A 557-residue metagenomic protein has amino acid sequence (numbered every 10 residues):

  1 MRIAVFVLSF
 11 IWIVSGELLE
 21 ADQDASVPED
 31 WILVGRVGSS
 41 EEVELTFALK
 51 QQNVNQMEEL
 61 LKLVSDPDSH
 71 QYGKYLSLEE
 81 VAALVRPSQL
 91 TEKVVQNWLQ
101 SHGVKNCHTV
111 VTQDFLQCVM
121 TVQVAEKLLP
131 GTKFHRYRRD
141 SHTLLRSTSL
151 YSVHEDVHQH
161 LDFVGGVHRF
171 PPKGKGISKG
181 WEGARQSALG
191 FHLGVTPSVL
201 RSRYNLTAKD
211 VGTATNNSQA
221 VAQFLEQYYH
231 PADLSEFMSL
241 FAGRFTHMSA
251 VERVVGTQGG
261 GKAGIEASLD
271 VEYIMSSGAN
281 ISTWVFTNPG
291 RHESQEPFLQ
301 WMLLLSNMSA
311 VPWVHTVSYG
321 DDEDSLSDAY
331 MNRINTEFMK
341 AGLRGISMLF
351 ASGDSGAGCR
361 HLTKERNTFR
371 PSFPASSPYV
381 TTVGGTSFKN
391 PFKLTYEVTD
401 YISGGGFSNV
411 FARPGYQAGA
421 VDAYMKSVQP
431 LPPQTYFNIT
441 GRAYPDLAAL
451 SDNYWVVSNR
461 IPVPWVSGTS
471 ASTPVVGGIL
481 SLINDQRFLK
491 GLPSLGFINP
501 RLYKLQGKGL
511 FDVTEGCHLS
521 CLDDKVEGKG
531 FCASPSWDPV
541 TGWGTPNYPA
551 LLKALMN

Functional and structural regions predicted by a protein language model:
R2-G16: Cleavable N-terminal signal peptides of Sec/SRP-targeted secreted and luminal proteins
E17-H108, Q117, V122-T382, F411-W465 (+4 more regions): Substrate-binding/charge-relay-adjacent region of secreted/lumenal peptidase catalytic domains
I32, P391, Q434, N484-P539: An often Trp-containing, charged/polar helix-loop segment at the C-terminal end of enzyme catalytic cores
V110-T112: Short, glycine-/polar-rich solvent-exposed loops and beta-turns at beta-strand/coil boundaries
S377-R413: Non-catalytic alpha/beta scaffold blocks inside enzyme catalytic domains
I479: Walker A/P-loop NTP-binding active-site region of P-loop NTPases, recognizing the glycine-rich GxxxxGKT/S
